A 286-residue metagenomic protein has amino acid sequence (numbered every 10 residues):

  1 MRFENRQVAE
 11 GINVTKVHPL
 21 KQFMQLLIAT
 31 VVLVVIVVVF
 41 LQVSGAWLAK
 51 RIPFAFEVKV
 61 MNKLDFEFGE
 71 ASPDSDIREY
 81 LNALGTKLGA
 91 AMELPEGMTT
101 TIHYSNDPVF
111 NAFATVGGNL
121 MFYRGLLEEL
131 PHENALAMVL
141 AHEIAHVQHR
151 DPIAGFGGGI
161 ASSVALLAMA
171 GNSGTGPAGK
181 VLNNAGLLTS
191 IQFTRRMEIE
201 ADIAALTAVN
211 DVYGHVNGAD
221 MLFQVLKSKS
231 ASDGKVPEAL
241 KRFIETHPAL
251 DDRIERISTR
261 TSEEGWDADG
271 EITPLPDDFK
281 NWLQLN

Functional and structural regions predicted by a protein language model:
M1-A46, L94-G97, R195-N286: C-terminal capping/extension segments of zinc metalloprotease domains
N13-H18, F40-I160, D211-V212, K235 (+1 more regions): Peri-catalytic and regulatory segments of divalent metal-dependent proteins
V34-K50, L167-N172, K180: Short hydrophobic alpha-helical membrane-anchoring segments
V58-D65, R78, N82-G85, E133 (+9 more regions): Extracytoplasmic/secreted envelope proteins and their assembly/folding machinery, especially bacterial periplasmic
N111-A112, G171-T175, S228-V236: Secretory-pathway/luminal and periplasmic proteins that interact with or process carbohydrate-rich
I153-N183, F223: Post-HEXXH active-site segment of zinc metalloproteases
P177, S190-M197: A contiguous pocket-lining binding segment that forms or flanks enzyme active sites
